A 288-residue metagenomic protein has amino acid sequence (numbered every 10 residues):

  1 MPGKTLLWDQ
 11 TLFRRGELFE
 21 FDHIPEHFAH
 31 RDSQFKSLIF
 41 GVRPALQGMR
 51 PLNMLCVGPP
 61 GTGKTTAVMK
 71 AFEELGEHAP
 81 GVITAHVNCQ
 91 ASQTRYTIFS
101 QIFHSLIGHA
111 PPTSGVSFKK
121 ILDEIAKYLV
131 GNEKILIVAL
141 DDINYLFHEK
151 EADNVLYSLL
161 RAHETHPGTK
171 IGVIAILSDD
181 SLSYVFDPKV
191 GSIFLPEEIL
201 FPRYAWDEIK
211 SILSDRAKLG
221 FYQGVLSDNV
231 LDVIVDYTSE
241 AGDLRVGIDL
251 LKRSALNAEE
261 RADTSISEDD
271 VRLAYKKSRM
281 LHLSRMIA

Functional and structural regions predicted by a protein language model:
M1-L52: A short, basic N-terminal segment
G3-R14, E20, V68, A91-I212 (+4 more regions): Mid-core helix/loop region of P-loop NTP-binding domains shared across ATPases and GTPases
M49-K70, A91: Walker A/P-loop nucleotide-binding motif
P51-M54, V82-A85, I135-L136, T169-V173: Residue-level recognition of the N-termini of beta-strands and the immediately preceding loop/turn
M54, E77-A91, E197: Conserved catalytic segments around the Walker B and adjacent sensor/switch elements of P-loop NTPase domains
E73-I83, G108-P111: Post-Walker A helix-loop "phosphate-sensing" segment adjacent to the P-loop in P-loop NTPases
T264-A288: Winged-helix-like regulatory helical subdomains adjacent to P-loop NTPase cores
